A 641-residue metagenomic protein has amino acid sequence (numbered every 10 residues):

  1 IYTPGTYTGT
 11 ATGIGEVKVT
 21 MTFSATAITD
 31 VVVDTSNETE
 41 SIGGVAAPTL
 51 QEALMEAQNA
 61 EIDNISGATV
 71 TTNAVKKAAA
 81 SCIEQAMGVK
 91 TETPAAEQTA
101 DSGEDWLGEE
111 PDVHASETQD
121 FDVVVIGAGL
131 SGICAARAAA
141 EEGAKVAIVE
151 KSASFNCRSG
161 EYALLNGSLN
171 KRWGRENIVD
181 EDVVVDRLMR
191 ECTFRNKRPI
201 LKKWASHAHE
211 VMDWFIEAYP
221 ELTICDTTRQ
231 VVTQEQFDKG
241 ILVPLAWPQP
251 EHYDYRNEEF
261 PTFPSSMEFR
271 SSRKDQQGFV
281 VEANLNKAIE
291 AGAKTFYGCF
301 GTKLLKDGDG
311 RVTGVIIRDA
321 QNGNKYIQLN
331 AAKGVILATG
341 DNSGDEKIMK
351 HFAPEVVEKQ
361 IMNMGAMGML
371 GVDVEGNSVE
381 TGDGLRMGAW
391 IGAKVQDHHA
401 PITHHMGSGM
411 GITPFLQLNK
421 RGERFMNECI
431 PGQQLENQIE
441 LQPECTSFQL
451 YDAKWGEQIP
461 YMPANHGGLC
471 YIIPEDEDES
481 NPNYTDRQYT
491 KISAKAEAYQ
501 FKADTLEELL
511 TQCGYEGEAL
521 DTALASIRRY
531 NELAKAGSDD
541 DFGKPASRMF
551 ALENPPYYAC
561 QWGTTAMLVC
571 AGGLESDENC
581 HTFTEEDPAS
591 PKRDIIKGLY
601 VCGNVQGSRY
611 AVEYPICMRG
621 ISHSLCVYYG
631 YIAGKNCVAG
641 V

Functional and structural regions predicted by a protein language model:
I1-A96: Active-site- and interface-proximal helix/loop "cap" or "latch" segments in soluble metabolic and energy-transducing
T99-D120, G422: A short, basic/flexible loop-to-alpha-helix module at the beginning of a structural domain
V123-A147, V638: N-terminal Rossmann-like FAD-binding beta1-loop-alpha1 element of flavoenzymes
S152-E176: Conserved N-terminal glycine-rich FAD pyrophosphate-binding loop of Rossmann-like flavoproteins
A205-G323, E346-K347, N531-N554: Conserved redox-cofactor binding core of oxidoreductases
K303, E516-R609, E613: A glycine-rich dinucleotide-binding beta-alpha-beta segment and adjacent secondary-structure elements that constitute
N322-K325, N330-H405, C617-R619, H623-I632: Glycine-rich loop(s) and the adjacent beta-strand/alpha-helix scaffold that form part
T381, L385, I391-Y515: An anion/pyrophosphate-binding glycine-rich loop and adjacent beta-alpha core in soluble alpha-beta enzymes
